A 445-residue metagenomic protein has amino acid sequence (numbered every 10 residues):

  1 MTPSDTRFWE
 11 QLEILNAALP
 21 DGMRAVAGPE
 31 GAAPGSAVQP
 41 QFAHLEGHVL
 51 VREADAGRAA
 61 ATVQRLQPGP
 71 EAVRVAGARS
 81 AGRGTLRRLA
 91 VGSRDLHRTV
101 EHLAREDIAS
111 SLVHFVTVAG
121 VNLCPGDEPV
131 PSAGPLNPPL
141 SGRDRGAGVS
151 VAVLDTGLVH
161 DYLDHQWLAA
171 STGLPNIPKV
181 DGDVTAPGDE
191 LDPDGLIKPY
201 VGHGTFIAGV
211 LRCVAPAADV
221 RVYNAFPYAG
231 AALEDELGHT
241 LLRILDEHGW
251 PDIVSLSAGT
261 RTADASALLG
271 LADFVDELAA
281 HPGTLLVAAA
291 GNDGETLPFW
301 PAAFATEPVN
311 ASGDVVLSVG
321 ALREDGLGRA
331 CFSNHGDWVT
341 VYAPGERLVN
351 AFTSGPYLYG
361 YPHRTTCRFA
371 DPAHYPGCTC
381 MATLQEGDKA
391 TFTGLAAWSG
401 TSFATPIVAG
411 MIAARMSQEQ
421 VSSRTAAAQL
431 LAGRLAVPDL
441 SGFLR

Functional and structural regions predicted by a protein language model:
T2-V113, T117: Inhibitory N-terminal propeptides of secreted protease zymogens
V75-S150, T156, Y162-Q166, D388 (+1 more regions): Protease zymogen maturation seam
S111-V113, S255-G259, V287-A290, G320-A321 (+3 more regions): A cross-family glycoside hydrolase active-site/sugar-binding cleft signature
F115-V116, G157-V159, F206, G259-R261 (+3 more regions): Catalytic metal-binding/acid-base residues of hydrolase active sites
E128-D219, E236-W250, S257, G355-T393 (+1 more regions): Active-site core segment of subtilase-fold serine proteases
D155, A305-M416: Extracellular S/T/G-rich loop segment that most often corresponds to the catalytic His/Ser-adjacent loop
L211-A232, Q420-L435: Short helix-loop-beta-strand segments that form the rim/entrance of peptidase-like active sites
F226-A311, K389-P406, P438-L444: Substrate-binding/access-modulating region of protease and related hydrolase catalytic domains
